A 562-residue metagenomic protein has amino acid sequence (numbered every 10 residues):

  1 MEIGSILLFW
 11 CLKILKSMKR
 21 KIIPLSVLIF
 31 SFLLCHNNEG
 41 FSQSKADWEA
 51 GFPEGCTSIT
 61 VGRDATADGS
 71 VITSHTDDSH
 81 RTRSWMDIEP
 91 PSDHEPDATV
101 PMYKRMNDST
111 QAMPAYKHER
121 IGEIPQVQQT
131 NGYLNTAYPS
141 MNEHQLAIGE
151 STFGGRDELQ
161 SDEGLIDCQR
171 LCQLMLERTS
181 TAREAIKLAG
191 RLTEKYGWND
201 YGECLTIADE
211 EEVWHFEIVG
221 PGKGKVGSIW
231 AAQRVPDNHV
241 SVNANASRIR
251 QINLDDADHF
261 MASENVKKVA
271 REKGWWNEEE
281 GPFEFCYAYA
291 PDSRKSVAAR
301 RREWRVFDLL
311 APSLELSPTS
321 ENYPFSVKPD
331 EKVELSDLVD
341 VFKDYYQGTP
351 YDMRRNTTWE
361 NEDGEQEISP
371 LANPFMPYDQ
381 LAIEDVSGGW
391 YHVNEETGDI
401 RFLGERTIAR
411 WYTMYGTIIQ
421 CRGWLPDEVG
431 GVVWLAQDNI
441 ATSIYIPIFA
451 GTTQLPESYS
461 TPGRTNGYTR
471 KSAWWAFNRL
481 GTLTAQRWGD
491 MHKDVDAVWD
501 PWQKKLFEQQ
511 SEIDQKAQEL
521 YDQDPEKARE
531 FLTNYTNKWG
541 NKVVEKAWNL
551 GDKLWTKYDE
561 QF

Functional and structural regions predicted by a protein language model:
M1-Q43: Bacterial Sec-dependent N-terminal signal peptides
S44-D167, L188-V341: A contiguous strand-loop segment
I59, A185, T417: Short, conserved catalytic/metal-binding motifs centered on acidic residues
E158-D162, R170-T179: Second-shell loop/turn segments in exported
R178-I186: Short, charged, surface-exposed loops that flank catalytic or proteolytic processing sites
R271-W424, E428: Glycine-rich, aromatic-lined ligand/substrate-binding cores of catalytic and carbohydrate-binding domains
Y378-D514: Substrate-recognition/cap regions that form aromatic- and gly/pro-loop-enriched pockets for small-molecule ligands
A497-F562: Histidine-centered catalytic/metal-binding microenvironments
